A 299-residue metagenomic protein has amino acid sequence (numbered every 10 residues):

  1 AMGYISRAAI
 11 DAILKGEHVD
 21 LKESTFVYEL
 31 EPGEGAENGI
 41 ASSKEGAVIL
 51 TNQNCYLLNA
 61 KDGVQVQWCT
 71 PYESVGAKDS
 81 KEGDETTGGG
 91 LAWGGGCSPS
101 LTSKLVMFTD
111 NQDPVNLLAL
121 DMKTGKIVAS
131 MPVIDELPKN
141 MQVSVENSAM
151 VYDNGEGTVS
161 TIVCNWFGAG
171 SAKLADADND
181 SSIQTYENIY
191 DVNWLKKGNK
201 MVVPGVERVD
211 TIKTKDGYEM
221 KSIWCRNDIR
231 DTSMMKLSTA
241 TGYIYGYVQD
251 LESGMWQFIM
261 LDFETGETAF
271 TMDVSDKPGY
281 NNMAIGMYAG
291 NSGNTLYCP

Functional and structural regions predicted by a protein language model:
M2, L50-N54, N59-A60, T109-Q112 (+3 more regions): Beta-strand C-termini and the immediately following turn/loop, strongest in propeller blades
M2, S43-K44, T51-Q53, T102 (+6 more regions): Short loop/turn segments that connect beta-strands within the blades of beta-propeller domains, predominantly WD40
G3-R7, Q53-Y56, N116-L118, G205-E207 (+1 more regions): A short loop-to-beta-strand structural motif that recurs across blades of beta-propeller domains
A9-L14, N59-G63, D121-G125, I212 (+1 more regions): Short loop/turn segments that connect beta-strands within beta-propeller blades
D20-G33, Q67-L91, S130-Q142, G217-R230 (+1 more regions): Surface-exposed loop and turn segments in beta-propeller and other repeat-based domains that flank or scaffold
P32-S42, G94-S98, P138-V151, N227-L237 (+1 more regions): Repeated scaffold domains used in trafficking and secretory/extracellular systems, primarily beta-propellers
A41-N154: Long, internal scaffold/assembly segments composed of regular secondary structure
L105-T109, V115, E146-P278: Loop/turn-rich, solvent-exposed surfaces of beta-rich toroidal or solenoidal domains
